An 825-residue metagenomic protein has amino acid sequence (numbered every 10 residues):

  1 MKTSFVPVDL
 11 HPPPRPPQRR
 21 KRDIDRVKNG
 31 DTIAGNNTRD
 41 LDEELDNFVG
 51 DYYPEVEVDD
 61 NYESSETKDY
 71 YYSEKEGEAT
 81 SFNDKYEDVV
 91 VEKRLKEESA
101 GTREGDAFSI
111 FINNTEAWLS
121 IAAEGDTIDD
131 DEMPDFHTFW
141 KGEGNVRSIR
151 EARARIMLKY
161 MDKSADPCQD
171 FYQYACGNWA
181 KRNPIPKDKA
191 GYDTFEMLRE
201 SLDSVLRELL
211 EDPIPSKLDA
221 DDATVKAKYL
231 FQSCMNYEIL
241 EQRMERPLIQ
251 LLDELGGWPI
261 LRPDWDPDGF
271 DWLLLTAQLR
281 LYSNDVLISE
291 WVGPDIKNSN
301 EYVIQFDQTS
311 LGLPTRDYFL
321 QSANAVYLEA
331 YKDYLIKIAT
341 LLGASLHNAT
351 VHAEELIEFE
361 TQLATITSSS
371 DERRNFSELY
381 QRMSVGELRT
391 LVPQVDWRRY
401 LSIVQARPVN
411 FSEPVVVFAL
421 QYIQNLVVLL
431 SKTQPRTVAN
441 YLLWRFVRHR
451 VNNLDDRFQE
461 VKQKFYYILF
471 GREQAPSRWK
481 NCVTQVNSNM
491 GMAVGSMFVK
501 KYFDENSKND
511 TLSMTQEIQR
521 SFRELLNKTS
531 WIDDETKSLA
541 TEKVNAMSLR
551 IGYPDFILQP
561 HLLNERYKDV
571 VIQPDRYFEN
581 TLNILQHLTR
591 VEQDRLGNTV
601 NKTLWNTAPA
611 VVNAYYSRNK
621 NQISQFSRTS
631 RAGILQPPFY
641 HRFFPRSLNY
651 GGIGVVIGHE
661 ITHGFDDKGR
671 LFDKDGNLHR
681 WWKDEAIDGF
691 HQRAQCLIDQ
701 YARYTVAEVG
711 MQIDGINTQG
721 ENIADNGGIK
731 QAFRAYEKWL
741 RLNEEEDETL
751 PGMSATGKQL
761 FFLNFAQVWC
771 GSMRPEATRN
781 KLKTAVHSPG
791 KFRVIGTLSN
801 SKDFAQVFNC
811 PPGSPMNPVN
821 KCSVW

Functional and structural regions predicted by a protein language model:
K2-F136, Q719: Long, low-complexity intrinsically disordered regions of secretory-pathway proteins
F139-K159: Short, Gly/Pro- and small/polar-rich lid/capping loops
I149-R150, D166-Q169, Y174-L240: Active-site-surrounding "flap" and adjacent substrate/cofactor-binding loops of secreted or lumenal enzymes, prototyped
Y160-R182, D317-L341, Q719, D725-Q731: Hydrophobic/aromatic-rich, well-ordered segments within soluble, folded domains that form packed cores
K163-P167, I296-N298, Y616-N619: Extracellular/periplasmic catalytic domains that process cell-envelope and extracellular macromolecules
D188-L210, L346-I366, N649-V655, S754 (+1 more regions): Short secondary-structure subsegments characteristic of cysteine-rich extracellular domains
V205-I518, P554-I557, R566-Y567, V571-E592: Noncatalytic, helix-rich "gating/capping" subdomain that lines the substrate-entry/channel surface of large enzyme
L356, Q362, R382-W397, S402-V409 (+4 more regions): Intrinsically disordered, low-complexity linker/terminal regions across diverse proteins
